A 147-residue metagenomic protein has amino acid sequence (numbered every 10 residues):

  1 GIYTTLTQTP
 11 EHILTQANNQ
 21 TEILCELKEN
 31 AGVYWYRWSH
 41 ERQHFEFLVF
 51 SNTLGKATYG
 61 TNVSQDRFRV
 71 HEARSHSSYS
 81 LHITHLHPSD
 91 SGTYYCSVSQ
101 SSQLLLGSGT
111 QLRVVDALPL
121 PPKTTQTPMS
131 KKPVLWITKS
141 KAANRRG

Functional and structural regions predicted by a protein language model:
G1, V115-G147: Type I single-pass or GPI-anchored cell-surface glycoprotein architecture
G1-L24: N-terminal edge beta-strand
Q20-E22, Q65-L112: Ligand-binding face of N-terminal immunoglobulin V-set domains in extracellular IgSF glycoproteins
L24-E26, Y36, Y95: Residues within well-ordered beta-strands of beta-sheet-rich folds
K28-E29, R74: A generic beta-sheet turn/junction motif
E29-R67: N-terminal V-set
N30, H40-E41, S101-Q103, A117: Short coil/turn motifs at secondary-structure junctions
